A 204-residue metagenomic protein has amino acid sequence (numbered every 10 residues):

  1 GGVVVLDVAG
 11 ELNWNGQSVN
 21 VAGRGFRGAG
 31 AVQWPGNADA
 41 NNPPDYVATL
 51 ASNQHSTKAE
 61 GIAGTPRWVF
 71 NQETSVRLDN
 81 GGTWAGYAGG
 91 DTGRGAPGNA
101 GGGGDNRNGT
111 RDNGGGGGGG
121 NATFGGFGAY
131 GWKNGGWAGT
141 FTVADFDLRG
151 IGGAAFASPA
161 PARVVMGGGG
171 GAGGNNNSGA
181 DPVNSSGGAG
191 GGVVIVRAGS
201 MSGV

Functional and structural regions predicted by a protein language model:
G1-V5, A9-V204: Glycine-centric low-complexity/flexibility signal
